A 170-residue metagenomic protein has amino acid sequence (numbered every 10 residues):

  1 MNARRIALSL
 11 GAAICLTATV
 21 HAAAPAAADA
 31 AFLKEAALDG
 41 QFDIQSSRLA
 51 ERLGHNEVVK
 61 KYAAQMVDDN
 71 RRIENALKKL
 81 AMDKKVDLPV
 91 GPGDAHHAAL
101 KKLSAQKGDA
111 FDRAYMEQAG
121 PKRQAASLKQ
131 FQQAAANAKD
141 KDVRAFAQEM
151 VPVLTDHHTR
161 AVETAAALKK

Functional and structural regions predicted by a protein language model:
N2-G11, C15-K170: His/Met- and acidic-residue-enriched segments that coordinate or traffic transition-metal cofactors and support
